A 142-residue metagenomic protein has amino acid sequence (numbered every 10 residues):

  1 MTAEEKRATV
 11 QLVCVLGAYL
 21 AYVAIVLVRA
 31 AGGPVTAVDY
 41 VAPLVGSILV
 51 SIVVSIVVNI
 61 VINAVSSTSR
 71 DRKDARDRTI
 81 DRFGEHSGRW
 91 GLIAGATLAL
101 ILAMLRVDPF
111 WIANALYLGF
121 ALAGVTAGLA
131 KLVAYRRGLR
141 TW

Functional and structural regions predicted by a protein language model:
M1, E5, R76-R89: Membrane interfacial helix-start motif at the N-side
T2-G46: Long, highly hydrophobic alpha-helical transmembrane signal-anchor segments
C14, A18-Y22, V50-V58, G95 (+2 more regions): Alpha-helical transmembrane segments of multipass membrane proteins
D39-V57, A115-L122: Alpha-helical transmembrane segments
L44-I48, G84-G91: Loop-to-transmembrane-helix entry motif
N59-T79: Membrane-helix interface/capping segments
L92-A113: Alpha-helical transmembrane segments and their membrane-interface junctions in multi-pass membrane proteins
L116-W142: Alpha-helical transmembrane segments and their immediate juxtamembrane interface regions
